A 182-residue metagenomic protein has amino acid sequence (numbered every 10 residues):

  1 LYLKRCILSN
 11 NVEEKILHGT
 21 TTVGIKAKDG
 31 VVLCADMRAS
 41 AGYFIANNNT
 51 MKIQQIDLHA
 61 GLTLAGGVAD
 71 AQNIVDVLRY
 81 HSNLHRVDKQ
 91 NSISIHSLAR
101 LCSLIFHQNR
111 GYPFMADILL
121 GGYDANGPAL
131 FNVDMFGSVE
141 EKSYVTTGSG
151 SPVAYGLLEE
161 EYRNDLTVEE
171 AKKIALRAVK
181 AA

Functional and structural regions predicted by a protein language model:
L3-F114, E140, V145-K173: Conserved short S/T/G-enriched processing/targeting/catalytic segments and their helical context
L120-F136: Acidic-glycine-rich active-site phosphate/pyrophosphate-binding loop
V179-A182: Short arginine-rich
